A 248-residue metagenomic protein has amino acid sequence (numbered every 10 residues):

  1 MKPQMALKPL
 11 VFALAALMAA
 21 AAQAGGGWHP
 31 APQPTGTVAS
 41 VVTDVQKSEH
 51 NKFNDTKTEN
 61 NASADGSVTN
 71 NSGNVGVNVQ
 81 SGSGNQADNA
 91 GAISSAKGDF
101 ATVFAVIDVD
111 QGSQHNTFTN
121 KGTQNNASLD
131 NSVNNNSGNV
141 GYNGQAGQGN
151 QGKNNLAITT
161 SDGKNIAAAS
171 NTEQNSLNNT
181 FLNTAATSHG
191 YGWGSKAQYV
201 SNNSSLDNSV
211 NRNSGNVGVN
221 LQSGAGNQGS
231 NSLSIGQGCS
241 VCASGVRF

Functional and structural regions predicted by a protein language model:
M1-G25: Gram-negative bacterial Sec-dependent N-terminal signal peptides
A24-F248: Low-complexity repeat regions of mature extracellularly deployed or surface/particle-associated proteins
